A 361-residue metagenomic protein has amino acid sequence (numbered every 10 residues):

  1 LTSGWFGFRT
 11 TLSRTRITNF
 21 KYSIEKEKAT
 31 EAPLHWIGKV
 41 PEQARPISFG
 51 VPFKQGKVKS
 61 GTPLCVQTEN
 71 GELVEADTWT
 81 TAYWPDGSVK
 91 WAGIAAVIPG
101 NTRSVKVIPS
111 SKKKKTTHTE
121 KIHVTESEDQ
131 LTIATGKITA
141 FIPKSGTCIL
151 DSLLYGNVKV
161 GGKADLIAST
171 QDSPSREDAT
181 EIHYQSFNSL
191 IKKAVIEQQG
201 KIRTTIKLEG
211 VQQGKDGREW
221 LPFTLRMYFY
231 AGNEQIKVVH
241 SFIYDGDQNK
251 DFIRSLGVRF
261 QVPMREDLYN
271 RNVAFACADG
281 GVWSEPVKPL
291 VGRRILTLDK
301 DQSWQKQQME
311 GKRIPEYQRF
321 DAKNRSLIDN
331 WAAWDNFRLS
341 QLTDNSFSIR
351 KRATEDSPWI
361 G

Functional and structural regions predicted by a protein language model:
L1-E27: Extracellular glycan-recognition regions
Y22, R103-K113, T204-G210, F242: Short, hydrophobic/aromatic-enriched beta-strand segments in well-ordered soluble domains
A29-K39, V239-I243: Short beta-strand elements of extracellular/lumenal beta-sandwich folds
I37-S60, I253-V262: Surface-exposed beta-strand/loop patches in extracellular or lumenal glycoproteins
P52-E72, F260-F275: Solvent-exposed beta-hairpin/edge-strand motifs
V66-A92: Solvent-exposed beta-strand/loop surfaces of large extracellular or lumenal domains
K90-W91, A96-I133, F141-S152, F260: Extended acidic/polar, glycine-enriched regions that form or flank non-catalytic beta-rich accessory modules
D129-G361: Beta-strand/loop-rich accessory regions of lumenal/periplasmic or secreted enzymes, predominantly carbohydrate-active
